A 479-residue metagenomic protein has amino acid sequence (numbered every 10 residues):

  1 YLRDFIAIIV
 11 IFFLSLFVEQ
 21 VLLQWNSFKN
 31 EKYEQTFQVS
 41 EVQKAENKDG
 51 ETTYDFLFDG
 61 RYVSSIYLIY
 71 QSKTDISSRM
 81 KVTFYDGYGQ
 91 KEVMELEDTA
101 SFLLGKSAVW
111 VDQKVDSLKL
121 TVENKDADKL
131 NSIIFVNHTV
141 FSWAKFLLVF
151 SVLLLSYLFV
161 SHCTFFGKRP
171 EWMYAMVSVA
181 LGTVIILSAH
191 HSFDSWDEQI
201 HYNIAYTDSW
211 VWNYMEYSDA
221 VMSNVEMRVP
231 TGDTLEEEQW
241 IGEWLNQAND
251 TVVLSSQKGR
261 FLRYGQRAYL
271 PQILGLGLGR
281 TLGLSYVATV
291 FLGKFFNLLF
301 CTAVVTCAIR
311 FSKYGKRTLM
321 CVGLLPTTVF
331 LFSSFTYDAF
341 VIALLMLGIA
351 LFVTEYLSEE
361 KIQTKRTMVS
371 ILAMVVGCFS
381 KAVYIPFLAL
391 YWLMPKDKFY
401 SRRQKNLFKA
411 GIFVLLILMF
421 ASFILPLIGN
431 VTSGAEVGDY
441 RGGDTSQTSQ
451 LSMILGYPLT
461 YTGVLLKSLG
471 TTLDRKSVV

Functional and structural regions predicted by a protein language model:
Y1-Q24, V140-I185, L407-L415: Start-transfer (signal-anchor) and selected internal transmembrane alpha helices of multi-pass inner/ER membrane
S161, F291-Y314: Transmembrane-helix motifs of polytopic, lipid-linked glycan transferases
W210-F291: Interfacial juxtamembrane loops and adjacent helix segments that form the catalytic/substrate-binding surfaces
D250, P426-V479: Membrane-lumen/periplasm interface segments of multi-pass, membrane-embedded glycan/lipid transferases
L284-V287, T306-T327: Transmembrane-helix signature of polytopic, membrane-embedded enzymes that assemble or transfer cell-envelope glycans
F330, R366-A382, F387-L393: Membrane-interface alpha helices of multi-pass inner-membrane proteins
S334-V341: Short acidic/glycine- and proline-prone juxtamembrane loop motifs at membrane-interface regions of multi-pass membrane
F352-K361, I385-M419: Perimembrane helix-loop-helix junctions
